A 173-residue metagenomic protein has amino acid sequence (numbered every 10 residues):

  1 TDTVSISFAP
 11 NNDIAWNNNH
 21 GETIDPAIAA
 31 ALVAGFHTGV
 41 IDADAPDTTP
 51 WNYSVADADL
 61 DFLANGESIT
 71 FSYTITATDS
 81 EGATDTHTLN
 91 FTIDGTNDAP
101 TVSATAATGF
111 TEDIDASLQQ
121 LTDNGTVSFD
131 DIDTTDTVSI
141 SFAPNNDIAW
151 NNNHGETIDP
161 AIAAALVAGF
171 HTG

Functional and structural regions predicted by a protein language model:
T1-L32, T101-H171: Extracellular ectodomain surface segments
H20-I93, I114-S117, N151-G173: Acidic, turn/loop-rich segments in luminal/extracellular domains of secretory-pathway and cell-surface proteins
A83, A99-T101: Residue-level signal for well-ordered, solvent-exposed loop/turn and beta-edge residues enriched in charged/polar side
T92-A99, D133: Extracellular interdomain linker/stem segments of modular secreted and single-pass surface proteins
